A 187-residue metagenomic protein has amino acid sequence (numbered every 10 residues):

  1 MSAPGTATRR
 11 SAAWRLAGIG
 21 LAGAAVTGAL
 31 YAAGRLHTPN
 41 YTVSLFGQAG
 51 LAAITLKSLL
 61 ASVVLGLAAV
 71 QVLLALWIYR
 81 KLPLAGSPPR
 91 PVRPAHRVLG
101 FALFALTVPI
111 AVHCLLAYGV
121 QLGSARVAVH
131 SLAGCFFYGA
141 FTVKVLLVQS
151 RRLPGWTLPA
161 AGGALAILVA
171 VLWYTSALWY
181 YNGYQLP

Functional and structural regions predicted by a protein language model:
M1-P187: Membrane-embedded alpha-helical bundles that constitute the cytochrome b-like, heme-associated redox core of multi-pass
